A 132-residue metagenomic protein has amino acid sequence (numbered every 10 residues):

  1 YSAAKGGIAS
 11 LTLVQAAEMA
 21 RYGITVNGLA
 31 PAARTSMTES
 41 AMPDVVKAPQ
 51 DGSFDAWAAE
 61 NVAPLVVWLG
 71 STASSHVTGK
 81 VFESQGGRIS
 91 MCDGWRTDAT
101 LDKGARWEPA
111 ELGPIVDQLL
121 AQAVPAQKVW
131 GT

Functional and structural regions predicted by a protein language model:
Y1: Catalytic tyrosine of NAD(P)H-dependent dehydrogenase/reductases that use a Tyr as the general acid/base
A4, T12: Active-site helix of classical SDR
A9-S10, M19-R34, H76-S84: Conserved Rossmann-fold SDR core element
V26-A48, P109-A110: C-terminal beta-strand-loop-alpha-helix "lid" module of Rossmann-like NAD(P)-dependent dehydrogenases
G28, P49-T132: C-terminal helical subdomain
